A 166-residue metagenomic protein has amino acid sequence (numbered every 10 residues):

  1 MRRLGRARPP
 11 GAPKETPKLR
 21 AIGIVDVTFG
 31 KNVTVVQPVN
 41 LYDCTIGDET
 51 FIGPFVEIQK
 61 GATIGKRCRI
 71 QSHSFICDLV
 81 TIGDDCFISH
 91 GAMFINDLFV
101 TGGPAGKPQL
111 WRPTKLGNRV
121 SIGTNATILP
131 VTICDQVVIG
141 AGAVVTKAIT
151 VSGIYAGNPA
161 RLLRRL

Functional and structural regions predicted by a protein language model:
L4-V25, V35-I133, N158-L166: Flexible, glycine/small-residue-enriched loop-and-beta-strand segment within the central core of proteins
T28: Detector for the N-terminal beta1/A-loop initiation region of ABC nucleotide-binding domains
A62, G142, A148-T150, L166: Short glycine-rich donor-binding/catalytic loop of glycosyltransferases that coordinates the nucleotide-sugar
T132, K147-A148: Active-site-adjacent segment of SDR/Rossmann-fold oxidoreductases
Q136-V145, I154: C-terminal/domain-terminus segments
V151, A156-P159: Acidic, glycine-centered active-site loop in nucleotide-sugar glycosyltransferases
